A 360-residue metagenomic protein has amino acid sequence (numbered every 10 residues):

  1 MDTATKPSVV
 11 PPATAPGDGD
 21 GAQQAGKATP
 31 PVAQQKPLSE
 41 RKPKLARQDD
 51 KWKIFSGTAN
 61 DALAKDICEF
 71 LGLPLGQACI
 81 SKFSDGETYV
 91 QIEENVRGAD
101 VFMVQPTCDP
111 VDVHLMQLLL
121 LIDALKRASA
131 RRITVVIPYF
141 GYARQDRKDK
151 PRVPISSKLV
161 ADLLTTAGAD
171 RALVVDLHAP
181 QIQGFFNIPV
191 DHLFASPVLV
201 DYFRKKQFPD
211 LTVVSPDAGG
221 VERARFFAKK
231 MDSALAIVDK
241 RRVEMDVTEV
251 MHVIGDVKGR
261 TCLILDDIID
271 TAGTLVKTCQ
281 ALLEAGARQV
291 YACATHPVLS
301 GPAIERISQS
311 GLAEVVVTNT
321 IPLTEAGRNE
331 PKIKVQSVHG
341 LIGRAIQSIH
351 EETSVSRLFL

Functional and structural regions predicted by a protein language model:
M1-L360: PRPP-associated nucleotide enzymes
